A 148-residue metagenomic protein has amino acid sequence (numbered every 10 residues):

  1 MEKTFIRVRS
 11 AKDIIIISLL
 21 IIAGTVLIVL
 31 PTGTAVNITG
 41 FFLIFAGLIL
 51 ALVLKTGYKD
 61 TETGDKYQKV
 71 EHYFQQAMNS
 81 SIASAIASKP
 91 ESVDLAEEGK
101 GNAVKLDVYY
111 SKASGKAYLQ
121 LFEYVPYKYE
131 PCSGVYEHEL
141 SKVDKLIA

Functional and structural regions predicted by a protein language model:
M1-L19: Juxtamembrane interface helix immediately N-terminal to a transmembrane segment
K3, T25-L30, L50-L54: Short hydrophobic alpha-helical membrane-anchoring segments
R7, A11, T39-H72: Transmembrane-cytosolic junction motif
I15-I16, I28-A46: Hydrophobic alpha-helical transmembrane segments
I21-I22, F45: Hydrophobic alpha-helical transmembrane segments of multipass integral membrane proteins
Y58-K105, Y109-S111: Cytosolic juxtamembrane segments of membrane proteins
K116-A148: A membrane-cytosol interface segment of integral membrane proteins
